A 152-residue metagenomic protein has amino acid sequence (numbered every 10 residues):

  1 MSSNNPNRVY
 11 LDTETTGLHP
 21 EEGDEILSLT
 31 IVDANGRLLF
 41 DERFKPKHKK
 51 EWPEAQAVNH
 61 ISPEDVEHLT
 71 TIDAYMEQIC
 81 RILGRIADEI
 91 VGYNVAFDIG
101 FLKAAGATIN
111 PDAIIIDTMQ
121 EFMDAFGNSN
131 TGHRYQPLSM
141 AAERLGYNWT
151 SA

Functional and structural regions predicted by a protein language model:
S2-N110, G132-S151: Conserved non-catalytic scaffold segment of RNase H-like nuclease domains
P111-I115: A short coil-to-beta-strand element that immediately follows conserved catalytic motifs
I116-Q136: Short alpha-helix plus adjacent loop in nuclease-associated cores
